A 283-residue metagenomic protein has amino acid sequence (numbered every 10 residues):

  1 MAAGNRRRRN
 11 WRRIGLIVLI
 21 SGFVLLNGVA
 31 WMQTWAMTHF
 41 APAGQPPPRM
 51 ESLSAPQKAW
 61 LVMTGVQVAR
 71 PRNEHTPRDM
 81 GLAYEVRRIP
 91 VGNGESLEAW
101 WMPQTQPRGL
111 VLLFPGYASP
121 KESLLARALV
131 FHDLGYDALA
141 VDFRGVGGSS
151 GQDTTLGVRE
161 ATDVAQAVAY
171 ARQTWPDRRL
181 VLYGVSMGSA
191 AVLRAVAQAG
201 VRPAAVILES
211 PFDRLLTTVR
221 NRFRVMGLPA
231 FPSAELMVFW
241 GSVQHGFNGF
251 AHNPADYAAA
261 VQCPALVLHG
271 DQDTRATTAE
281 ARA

Functional and structural regions predicted by a protein language model:
F23-I89: An N-terminal hydrophobic leader/cap segment in hydrolases
Y117-V130, F143: The serine-hydrolase catalytic nucleophile loop
S123, T154-W175: Alpha/beta-hydrolase active-site loop
F131-S150: Conserved alpha/beta-hydrolase
W175-S186: Alpha/beta-hydrolase fold nucleophile elbow
R194-F250, D256-Y257: Hydrolase active-site cap/lid region
A260-Q262, V267-H269, D273: Short beta-strand/loop motif that positions the catalytic acidic residue of the alpha/beta-hydrolase fold
T274-E280: Conserved alpha/beta-hydrolase "acid-adjacent" motif
